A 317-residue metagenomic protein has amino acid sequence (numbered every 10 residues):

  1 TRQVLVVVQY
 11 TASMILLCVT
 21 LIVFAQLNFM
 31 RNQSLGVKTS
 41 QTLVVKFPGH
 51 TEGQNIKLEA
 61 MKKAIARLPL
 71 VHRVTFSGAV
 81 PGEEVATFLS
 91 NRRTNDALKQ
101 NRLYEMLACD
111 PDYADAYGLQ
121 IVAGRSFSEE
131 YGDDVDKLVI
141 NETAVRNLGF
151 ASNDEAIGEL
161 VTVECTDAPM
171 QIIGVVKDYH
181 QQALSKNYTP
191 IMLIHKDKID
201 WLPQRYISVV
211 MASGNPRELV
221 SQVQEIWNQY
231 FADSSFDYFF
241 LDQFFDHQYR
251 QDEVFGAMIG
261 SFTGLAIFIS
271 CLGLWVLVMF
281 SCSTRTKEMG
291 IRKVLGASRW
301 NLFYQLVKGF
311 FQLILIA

Functional and structural regions predicted by a protein language model:
T1, L272-L313: Intracellular coupling helices
T1-E52: Alpha-helical transmembrane segments of integral membrane proteins
V6-L16, G256-V276, G309, L313-A317: Alpha-helical transmembrane segments of integral membrane proteins
N55-I56, K62-V74, E142-T143, C165-G256: "Rare, low-scoring activations can occur in soluble or secreted enzymes where short amphipathic helices or signal
K62-S128, Y238, D242: Short amphipathic beta-strand/extended segments in non-transmembrane regions
Q100-L103, D115, R125-I140, L160-D178 (+1 more regions): Beta-strand-rich non-transmembrane domains
P111-R125, V135-G158: Short, solvent-exposed hinge/capping segments at secondary-structure junctions
